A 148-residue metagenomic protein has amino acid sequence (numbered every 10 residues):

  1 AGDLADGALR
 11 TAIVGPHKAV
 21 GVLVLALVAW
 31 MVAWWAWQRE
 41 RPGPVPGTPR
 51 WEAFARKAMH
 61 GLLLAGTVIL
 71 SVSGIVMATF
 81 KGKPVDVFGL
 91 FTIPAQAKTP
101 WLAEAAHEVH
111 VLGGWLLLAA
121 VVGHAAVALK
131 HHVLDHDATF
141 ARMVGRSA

Functional and structural regions predicted by a protein language model:
A1-A148: Membrane-embedded alpha-helical bundles that constitute the cytochrome b-like, heme-associated redox core of multi-pass
